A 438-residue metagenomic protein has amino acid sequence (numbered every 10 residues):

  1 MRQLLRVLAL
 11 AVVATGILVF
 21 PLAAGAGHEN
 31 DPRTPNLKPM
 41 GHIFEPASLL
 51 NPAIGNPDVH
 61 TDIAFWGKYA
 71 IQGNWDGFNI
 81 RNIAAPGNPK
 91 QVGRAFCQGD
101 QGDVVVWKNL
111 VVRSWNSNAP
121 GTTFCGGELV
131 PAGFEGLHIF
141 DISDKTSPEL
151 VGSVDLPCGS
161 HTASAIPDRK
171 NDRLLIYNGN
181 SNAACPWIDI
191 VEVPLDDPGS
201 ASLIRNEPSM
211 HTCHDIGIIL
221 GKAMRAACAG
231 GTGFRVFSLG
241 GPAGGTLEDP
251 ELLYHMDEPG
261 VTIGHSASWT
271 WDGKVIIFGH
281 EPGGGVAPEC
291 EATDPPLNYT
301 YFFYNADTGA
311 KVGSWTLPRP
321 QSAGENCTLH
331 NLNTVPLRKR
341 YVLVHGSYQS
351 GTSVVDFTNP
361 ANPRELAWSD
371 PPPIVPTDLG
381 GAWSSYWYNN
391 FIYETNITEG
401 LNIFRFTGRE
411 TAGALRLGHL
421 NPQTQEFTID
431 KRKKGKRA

Functional and structural regions predicted by a protein language model:
M1-A9: Bacterial N-terminal signal peptides that target proteins for export
L8-F20: Bacterial N-terminal signal peptides
F20-A438: Feature marking well-ordered beta-strand scaffolds used for ligand recognition
